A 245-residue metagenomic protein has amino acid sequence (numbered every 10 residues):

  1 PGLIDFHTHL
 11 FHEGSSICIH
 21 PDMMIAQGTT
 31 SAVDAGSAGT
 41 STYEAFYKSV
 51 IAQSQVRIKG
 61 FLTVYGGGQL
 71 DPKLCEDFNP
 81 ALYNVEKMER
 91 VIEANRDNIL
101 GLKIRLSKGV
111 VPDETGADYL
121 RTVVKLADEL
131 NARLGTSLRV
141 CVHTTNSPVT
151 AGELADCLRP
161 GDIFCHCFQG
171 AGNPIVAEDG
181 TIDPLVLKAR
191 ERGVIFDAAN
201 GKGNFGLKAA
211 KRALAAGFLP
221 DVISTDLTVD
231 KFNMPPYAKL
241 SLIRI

Functional and structural regions predicted by a protein language model:
P1, A26-T30, Q53-Q55, L62-A81 (+6 more regions): Active-site gating loops and adjacent loop-to-helix segments of metal-dependent hydrolytic enzymes
P1-T30: Replace "His-x-His-based motif
G2-T8, A32-D34, I58-L62, L100-I104 (+4 more regions): Hydrophobic faces of well-ordered beta-strands that scaffold small-molecule active sites in alpha/beta enzyme cores
H7-F11, S37-A38, T63-G67, C75 (+5 more regions): Active-site beta-loop-alpha junctions enriched in small/polar residues
P21-S107: Divalent-metal coordination cores built from histidine and acidic residues
Y83-F196, N204-D221: Histidine/acidic residue-rich metal-binding segments in metalloenzymes
K208-I245: His/Asp/Glu-enriched, well-ordered alpha-helical/loop segment that forms or immediately abuts the divalent-metal
